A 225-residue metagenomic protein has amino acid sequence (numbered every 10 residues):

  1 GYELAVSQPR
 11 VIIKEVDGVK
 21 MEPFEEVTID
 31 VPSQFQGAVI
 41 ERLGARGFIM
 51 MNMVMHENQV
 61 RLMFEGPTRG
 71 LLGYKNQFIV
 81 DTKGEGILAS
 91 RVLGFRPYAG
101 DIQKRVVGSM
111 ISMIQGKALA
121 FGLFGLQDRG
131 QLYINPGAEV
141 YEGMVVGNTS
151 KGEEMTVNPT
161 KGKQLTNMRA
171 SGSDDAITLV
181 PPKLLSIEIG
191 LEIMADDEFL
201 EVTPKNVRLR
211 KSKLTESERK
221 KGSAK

Functional and structural regions predicted by a protein language model:
G1-K225: Accessory interaction regions appended to the cores of large information-processing enzymes
